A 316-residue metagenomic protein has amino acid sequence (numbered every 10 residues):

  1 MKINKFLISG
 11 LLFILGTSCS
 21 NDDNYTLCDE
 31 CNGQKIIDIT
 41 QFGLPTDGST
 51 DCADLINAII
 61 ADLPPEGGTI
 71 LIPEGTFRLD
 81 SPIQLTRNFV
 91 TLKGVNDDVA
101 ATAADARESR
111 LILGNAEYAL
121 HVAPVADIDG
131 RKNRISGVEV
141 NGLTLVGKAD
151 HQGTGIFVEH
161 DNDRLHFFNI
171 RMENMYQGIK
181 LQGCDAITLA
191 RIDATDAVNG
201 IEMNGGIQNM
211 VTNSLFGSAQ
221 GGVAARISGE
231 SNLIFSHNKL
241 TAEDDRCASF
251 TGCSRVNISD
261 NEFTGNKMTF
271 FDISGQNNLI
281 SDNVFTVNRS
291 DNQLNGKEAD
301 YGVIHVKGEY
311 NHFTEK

Functional and structural regions predicted by a protein language model:
I3, G16-K35: Bacterial Sec-dependent N-terminal signal peptides
F6-L15: Sec-dependent N-terminal signal peptides
I37-Q41, D54-D80, V90-D97: Glycine-rich repeat segments that build the extracellular carbohydrate-interaction surface of secreted and virion
D38, L44-L55, V90-T154: Right-handed parallel beta-helix/beta-spiral solenoid domain characteristic of secreted/periplasmic
G68, L79-P82, A101-A104, G114-Y118 (+7 more regions): Short glycine/acidic-rich loop motifs that flank beta-strands on beta-rich extracellular proteins
R87, S109, I135, N162 (+7 more regions): Small-residue (G/S/T/A) turn/hinge positions that recur once per unit in extracellular repeat modules
R131-Q220: Right-handed parallel beta-helix
